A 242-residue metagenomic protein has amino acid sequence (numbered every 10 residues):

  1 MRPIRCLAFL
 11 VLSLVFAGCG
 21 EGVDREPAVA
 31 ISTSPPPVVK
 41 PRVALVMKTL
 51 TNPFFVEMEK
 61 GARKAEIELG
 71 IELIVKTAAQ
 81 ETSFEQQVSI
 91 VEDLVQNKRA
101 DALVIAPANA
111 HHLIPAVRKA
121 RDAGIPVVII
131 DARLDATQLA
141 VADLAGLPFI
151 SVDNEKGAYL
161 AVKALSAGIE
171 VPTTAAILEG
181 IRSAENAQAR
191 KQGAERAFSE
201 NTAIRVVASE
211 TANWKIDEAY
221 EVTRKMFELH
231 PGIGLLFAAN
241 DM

Functional and structural regions predicted by a protein language model:
M1-A8: Bacterial N-terminal signal peptides that target proteins for export
A8-A17: Bacterial N-terminal signal peptides
C19-M242: A residue-level marker of the well-folded mature domains of exported/periplasmic proteins
